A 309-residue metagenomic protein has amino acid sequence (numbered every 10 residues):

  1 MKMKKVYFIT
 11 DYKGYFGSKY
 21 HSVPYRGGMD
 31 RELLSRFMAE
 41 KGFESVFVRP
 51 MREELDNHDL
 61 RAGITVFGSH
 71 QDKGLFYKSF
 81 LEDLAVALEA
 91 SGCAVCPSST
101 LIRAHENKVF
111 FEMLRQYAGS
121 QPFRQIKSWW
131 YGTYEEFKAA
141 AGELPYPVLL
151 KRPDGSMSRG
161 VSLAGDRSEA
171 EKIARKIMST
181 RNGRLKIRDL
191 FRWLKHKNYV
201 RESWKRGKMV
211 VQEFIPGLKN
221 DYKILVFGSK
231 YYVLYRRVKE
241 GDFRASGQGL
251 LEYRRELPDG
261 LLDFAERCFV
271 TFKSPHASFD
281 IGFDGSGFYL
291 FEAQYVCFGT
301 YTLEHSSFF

Functional and structural regions predicted by a protein language model:
K2-F8: Extreme N-terminal starter segment of soluble prokaryotic enzymes
Y12-Y15, S22-A139: Conserved N-proximal alpha/beta basic substrate-recognition cap immediately N-terminal to, or forming the N-lobe
R49, S274-S286: A short glycine-rich, hydrophobically flanked beta-strand micro-motif that places a catalytic Asp/Glu for divalent metal
A139-L150: Acidic/histidine-enriched active-site and ligand-binding environments that engage anionic O-linkages
V148, V210, Y232-V233, A277 (+1 more regions): Protein kinase-like catalytic core scaffold
L163-F264: Phosphate-binding site of ATP-dependent enzymes
E252-E256, F283-F309: C-terminal active-site "lid" helix and adjoining low-complexity regulatory extension at the edge of ATP-using catalytic
A265-F269: A conserved acidic, glycine/proline-rich C-terminal tail/linker
